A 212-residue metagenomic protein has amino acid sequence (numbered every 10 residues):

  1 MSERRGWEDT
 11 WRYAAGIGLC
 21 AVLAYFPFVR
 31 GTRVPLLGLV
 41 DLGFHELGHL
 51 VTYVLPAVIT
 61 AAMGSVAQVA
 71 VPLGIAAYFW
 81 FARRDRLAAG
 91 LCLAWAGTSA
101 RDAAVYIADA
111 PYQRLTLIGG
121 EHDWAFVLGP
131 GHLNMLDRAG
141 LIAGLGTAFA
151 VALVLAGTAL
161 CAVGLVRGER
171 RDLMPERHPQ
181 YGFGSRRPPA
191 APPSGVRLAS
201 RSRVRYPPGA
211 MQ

Functional and structural regions predicted by a protein language model:
S2-R30, A57-R186: Metalloprotease/metallohydrolase-associated module, dominated by Zn2+-dependent proteases
V34-L36, V54-L55: Short hydrophobic "helix-edge" motifs at membrane interfaces and signal-peptide entry regions
L37-L42, T60: Active-site alpha-helix of zinc metalloproteases
D41-Y53, G64: Active-site recognition of the HExxH zinc-binding catalytic motif
H45, T52, G131, P188-A190: Residue-level detector of solvent-exposed, low-hydrophobicity positions
R177-L198, M211: Cytosolic, positively charged, low-complexity intrinsically disordered regions immediately flanking transmembrane
